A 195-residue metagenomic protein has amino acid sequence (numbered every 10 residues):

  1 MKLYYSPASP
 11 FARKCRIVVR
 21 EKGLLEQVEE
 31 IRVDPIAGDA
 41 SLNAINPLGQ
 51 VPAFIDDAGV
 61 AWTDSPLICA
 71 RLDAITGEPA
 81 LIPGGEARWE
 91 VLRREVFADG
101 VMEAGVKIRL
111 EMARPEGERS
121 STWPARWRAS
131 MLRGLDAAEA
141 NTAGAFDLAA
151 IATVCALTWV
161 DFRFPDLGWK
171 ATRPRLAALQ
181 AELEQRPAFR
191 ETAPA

Functional and structural regions predicted by a protein language model:
M1-S121: GST-like domain detector, emphasizing the conserved glutathione-binding G-site in the N-terminal thioredoxin-like
V28, V160-D161, A193: Activation segment
A44, P83-G84, L148, D166-A171 (+1 more regions): Generic structural "secondary-structure junction" signal
C69, D73, L92-E95, L135 (+2 more regions): Non-transmembrane alpha-helical segments in soluble domains of secreted/periplasmic/extracellular proteins
A98-A181: GST-like fold's C-terminal all-alpha helical module
Q180-A195: Short, basic/aromatic-enriched C-terminal tail that caps enzymatic domains
